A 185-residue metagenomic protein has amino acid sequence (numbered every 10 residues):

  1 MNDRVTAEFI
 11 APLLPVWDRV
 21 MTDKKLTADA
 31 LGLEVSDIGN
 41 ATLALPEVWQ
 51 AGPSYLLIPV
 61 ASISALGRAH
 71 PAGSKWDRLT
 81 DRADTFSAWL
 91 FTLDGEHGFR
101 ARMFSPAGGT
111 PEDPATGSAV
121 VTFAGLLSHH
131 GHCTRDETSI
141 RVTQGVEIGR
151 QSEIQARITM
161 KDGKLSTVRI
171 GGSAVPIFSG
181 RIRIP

Functional and structural regions predicted by a protein language model:
M1-P185: Active-site proximal loop and beta-alpha junction motif in alpha/beta enzyme cores
